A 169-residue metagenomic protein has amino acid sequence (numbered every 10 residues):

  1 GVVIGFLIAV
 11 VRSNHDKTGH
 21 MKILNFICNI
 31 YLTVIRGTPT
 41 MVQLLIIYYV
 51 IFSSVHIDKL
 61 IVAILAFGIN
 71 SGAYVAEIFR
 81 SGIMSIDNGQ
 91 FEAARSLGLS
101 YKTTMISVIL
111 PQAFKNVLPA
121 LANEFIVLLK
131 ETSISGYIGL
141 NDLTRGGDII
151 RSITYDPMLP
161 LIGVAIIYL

Functional and structural regions predicted by a protein language model:
G1-L169: Transmembrane alpha-helices and adjacent helix-loop boundaries
